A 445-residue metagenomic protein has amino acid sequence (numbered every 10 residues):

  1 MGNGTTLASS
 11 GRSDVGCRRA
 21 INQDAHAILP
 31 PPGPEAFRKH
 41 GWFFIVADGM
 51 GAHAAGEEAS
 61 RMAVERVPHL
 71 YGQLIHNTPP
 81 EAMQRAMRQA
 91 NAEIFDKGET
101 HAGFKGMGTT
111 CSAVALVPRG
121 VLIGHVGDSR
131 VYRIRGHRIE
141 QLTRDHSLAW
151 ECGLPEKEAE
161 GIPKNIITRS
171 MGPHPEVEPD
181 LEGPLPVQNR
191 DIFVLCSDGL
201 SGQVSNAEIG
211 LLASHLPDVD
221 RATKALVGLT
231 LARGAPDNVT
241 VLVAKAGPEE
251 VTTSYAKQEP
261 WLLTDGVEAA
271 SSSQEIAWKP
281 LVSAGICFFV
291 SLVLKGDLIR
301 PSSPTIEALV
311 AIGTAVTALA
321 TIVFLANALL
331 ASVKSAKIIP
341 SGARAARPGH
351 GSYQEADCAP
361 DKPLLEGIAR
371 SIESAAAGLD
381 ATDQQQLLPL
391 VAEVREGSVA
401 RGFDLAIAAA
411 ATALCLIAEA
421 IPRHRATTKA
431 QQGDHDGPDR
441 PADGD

Functional and structural regions predicted by a protein language model:
M1-G378, T382-E393, I407-A420, H424-D445: PP2C/PPM-type serine/threonine phosphatase catalytic domain
V399-A400: Alpha-helix C-terminal capping/termination sites
F403-D404: TPR-repeat structural position
